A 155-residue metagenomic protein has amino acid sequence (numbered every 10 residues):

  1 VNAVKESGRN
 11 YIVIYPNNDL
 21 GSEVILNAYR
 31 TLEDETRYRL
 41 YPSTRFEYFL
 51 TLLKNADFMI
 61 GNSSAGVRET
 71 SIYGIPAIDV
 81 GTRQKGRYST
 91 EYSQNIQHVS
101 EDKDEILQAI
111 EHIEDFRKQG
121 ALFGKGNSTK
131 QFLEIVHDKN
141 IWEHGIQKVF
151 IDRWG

Functional and structural regions predicted by a protein language model:
V1-G155: Nucleotide-activated sugar donor-binding and catalytic core shared by glycosyltransferases and related lipid-linked
